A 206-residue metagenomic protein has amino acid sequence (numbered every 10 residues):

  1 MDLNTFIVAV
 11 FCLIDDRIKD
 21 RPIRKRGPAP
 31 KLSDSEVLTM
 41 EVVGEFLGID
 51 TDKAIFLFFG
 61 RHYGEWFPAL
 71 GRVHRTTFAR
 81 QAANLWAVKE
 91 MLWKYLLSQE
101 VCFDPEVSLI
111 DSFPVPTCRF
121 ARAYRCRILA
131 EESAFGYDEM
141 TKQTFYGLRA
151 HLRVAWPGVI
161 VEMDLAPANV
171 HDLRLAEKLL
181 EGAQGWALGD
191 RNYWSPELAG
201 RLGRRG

Functional and structural regions predicted by a protein language model:
M1-G206: Short alpha-helical elements
